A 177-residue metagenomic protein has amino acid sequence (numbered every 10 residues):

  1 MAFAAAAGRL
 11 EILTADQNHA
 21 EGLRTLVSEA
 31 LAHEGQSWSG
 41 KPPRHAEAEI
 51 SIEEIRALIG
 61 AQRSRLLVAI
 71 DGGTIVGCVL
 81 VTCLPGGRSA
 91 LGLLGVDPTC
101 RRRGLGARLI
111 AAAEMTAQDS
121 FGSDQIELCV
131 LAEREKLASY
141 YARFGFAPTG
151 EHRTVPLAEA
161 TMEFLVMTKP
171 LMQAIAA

Functional and structural regions predicted by a protein language model:
M1-E21, L171-A177: Conserved N-terminal entry element of GNAT/NAT acetyltransferase domains
S28-I55: Conserved GNAT-fold acetyl-CoA-binding loop/helix
I52-V68: A short helix-loop-beta-strand connector motif used in the catalytic cores of GNAT acetyltransferases and, in some
V68, T74-T82, A90-G95: Conserved beta-strand in the GNAT
A69, L91, R102-I110: Glycine-rich acyl-CoA binding loop
C83-L94, R101, S120-D124: A conserved beta-turn-beta hairpin within the catalytic core of GNAT-like acetyltransferases that forms part
R108-Q125: Conserved acyl-CoA
S123-S139, R143-A177: C-terminal "cap" of GNAT-fold acetyltransferases
